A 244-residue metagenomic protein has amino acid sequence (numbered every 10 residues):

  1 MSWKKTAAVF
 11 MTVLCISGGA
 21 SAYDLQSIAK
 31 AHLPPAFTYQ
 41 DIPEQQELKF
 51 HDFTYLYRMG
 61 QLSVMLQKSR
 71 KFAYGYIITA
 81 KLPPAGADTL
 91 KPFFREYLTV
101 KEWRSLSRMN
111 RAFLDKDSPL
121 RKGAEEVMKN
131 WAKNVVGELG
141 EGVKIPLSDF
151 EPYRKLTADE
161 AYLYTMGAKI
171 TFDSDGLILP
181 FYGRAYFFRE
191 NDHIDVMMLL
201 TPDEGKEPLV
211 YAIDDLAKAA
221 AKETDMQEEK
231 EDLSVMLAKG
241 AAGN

Functional and structural regions predicted by a protein language model:
M1-K5: Positively charged n-region of N-terminal signal peptides that target proteins for export
A8-S17: Bacterial N-terminal signal peptides
A20-D24: Boundary at the C-terminal end of the N-terminal hydrophobic targeting segment
Q26-L56: Proline-anchored loop/turn motifs at beta-strand termini and strand-loop-strand connectors
H32, F37, D192-N244: Surface-exposed amphipathic alpha-helical segments
Y55-F172: Conserved polar/disulfide-associated segments of primarily extracytoplasmic proteins
M166-I170, G183-A185, L199-D203: A mature extracytoplasmic/lumenal domain signature
I178-N191: Short, surface-exposed beta-strand/loop micro-motifs that present aromatic residues
